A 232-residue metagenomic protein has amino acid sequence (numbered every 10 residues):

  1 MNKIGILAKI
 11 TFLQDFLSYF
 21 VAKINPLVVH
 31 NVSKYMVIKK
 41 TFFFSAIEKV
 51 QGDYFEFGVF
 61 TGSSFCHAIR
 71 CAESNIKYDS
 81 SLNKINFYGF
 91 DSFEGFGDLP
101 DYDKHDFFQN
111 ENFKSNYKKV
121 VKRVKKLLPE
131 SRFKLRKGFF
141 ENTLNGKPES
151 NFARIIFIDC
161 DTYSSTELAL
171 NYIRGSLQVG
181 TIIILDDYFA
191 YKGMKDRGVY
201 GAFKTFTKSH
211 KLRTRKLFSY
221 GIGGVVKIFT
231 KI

Functional and structural regions predicted by a protein language model:
M1-H30: Membrane-proximal basic amphipathic "stem/tether" segments
S18-K23, L27-V29, V50-I232: S-adenosylmethionine/decaboxylated-SAM
V37-K49: Conserved alpha-helix/loop element of class I SAM-dependent methyltransferases that forms part of the SAM/SAH-binding
